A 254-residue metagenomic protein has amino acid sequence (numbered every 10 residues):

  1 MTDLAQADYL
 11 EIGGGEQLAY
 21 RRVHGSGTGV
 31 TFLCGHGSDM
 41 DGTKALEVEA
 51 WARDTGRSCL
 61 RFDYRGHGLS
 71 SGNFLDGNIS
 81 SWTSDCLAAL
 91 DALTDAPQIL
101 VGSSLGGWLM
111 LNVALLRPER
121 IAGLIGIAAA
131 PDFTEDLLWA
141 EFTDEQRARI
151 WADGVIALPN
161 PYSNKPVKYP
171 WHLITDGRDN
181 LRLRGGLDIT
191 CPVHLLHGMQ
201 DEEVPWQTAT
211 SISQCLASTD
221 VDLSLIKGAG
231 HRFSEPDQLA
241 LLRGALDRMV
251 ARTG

Functional and structural regions predicted by a protein language model:
M1-H24: N-terminal cap/lid segment of alpha/beta-hydrolase-fold proteins
L4-A5, G15, R120-L225, G230-G254: The alpha/beta-hydrolase serine catalytic core
G27-H36: Short beta-strand element of the alpha/beta-hydrolase
H36-A50, Q207: The serine-hydrolase catalytic nucleophile loop
A45, E49-S71: Conserved alpha/beta-hydrolase
G68-L93: Catalytic nucleophile-loop/oxyanion-hole region of alpha/beta-hydrolase and closely related hydrolase-like folds
L100-G102, I127: Short beta-strand immediately N-terminal to the catalytic nucleophile in serine-hydrolase-like folds
G102-M110: Gly/Ala-rich beta-loop-alpha elbow adjacent to hydrolase catalytic centers
